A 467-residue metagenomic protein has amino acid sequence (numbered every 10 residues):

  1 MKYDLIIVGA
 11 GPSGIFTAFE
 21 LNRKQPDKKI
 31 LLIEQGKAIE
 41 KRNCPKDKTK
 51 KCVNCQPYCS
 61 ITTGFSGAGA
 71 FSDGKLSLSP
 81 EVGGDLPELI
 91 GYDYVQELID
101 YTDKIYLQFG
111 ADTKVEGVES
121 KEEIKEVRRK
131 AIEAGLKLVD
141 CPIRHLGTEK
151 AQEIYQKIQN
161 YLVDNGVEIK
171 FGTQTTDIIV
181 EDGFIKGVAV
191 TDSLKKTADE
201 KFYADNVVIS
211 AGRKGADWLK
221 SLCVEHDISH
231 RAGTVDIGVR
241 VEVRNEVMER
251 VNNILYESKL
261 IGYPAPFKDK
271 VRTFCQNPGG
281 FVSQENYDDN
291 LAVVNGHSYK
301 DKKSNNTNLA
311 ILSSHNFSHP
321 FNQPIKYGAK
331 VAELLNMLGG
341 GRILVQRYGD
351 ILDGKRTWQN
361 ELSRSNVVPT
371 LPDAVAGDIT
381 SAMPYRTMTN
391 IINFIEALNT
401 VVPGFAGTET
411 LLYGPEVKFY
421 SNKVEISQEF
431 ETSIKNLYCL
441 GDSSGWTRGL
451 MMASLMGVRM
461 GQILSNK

Functional and structural regions predicted by a protein language model:
M1-P80, E122-K467: Residues forming the flavin
P57, G64-G117: Dinucleotide-binding Rossmann-like beta1-alpha1 core, especially the glycine-rich loop that anchors the ADP
